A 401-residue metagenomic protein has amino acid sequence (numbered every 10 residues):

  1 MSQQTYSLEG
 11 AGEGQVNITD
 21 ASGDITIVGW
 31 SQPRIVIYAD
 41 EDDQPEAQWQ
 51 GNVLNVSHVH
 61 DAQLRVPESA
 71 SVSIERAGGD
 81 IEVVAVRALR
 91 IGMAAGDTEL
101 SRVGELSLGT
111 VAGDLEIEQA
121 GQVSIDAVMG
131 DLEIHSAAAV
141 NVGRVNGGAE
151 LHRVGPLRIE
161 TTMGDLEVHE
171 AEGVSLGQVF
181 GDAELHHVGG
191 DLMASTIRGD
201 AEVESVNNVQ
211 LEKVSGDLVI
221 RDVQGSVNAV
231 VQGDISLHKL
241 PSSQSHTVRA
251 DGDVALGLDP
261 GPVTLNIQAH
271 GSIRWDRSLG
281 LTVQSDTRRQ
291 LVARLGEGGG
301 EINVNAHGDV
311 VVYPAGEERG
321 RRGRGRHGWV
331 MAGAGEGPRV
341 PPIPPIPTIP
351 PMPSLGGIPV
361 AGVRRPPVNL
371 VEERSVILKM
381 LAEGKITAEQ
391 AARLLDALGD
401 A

Functional and structural regions predicted by a protein language model:
M1-A401: Intrinsically disordered, low-complexity terminal regions
